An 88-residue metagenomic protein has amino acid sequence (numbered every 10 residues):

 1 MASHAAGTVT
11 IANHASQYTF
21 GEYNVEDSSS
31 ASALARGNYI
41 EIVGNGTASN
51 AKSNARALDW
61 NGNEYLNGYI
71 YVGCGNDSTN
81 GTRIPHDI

Functional and structural regions predicted by a protein language model:
M1-V72, N76-P85: Periodic small-residue-enriched repeat registers in elongated scaffold domains
